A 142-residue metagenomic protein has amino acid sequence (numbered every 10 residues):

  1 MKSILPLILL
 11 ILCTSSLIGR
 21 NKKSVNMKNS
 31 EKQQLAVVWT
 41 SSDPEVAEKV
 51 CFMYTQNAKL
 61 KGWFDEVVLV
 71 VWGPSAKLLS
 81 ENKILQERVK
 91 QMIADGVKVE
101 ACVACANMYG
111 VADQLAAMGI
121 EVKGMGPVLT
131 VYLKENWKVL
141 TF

Functional and structural regions predicted by a protein language model:
M1-S24: Bacterial Sec-dependent N-terminal signal peptides
N21-S41: Short N-terminal segments immediately surrounding and downstream of signal-peptide cleavage
A36-C51, P74-S80: Short, glycine-rich nucleotide/cofactor-binding loops
E48-F64: Histidine-anchored nucleotide/phosphate-binding helix
C51-M53, N82-E87: Charged helix-capping and loop-helix junction motifs
T55, E66-G73, V99-C105: Short internal beta-strands
I84-A112: A glycine-rich helix N-cap at a beta->alpha junction
Q91, E100, G110, A116-T130: A short aromatic-anchored loop/beta-hairpin motif
